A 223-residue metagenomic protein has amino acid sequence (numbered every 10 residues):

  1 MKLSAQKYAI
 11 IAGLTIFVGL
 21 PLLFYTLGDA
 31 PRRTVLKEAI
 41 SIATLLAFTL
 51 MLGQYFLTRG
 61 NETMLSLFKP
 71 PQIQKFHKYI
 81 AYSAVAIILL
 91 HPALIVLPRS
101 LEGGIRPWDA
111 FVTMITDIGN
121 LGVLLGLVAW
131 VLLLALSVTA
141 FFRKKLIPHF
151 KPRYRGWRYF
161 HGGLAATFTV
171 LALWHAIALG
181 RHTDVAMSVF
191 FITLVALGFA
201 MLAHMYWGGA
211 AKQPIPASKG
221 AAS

Functional and structural regions predicted by a protein language model:
M1-S223: Membrane-embedded alpha-helical bundles that constitute the cytochrome b-like, heme-associated redox core of multi-pass
